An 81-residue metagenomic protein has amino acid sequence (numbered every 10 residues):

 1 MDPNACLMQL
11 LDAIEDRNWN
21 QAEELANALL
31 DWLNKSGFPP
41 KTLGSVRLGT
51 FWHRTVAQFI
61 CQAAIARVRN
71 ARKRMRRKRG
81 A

Functional and structural regions predicted by a protein language model:
M1, N70-A81: Short intrinsically disordered terminal tails
M1-E24: N-terminal acidic leader/helix
L10, I14, C61-R69: Generic hydrophobic, helix-prone segments enriched in Leu/Val/Ile
R17-N18, G37, R76-G80: Short, flexible coil/linker elements and helix-boundary hinge sites characteristic of intrinsically disordered
W19, E23-A66: Short, charge-rich amphipathic interface segments used for partner binding and complex assembly
